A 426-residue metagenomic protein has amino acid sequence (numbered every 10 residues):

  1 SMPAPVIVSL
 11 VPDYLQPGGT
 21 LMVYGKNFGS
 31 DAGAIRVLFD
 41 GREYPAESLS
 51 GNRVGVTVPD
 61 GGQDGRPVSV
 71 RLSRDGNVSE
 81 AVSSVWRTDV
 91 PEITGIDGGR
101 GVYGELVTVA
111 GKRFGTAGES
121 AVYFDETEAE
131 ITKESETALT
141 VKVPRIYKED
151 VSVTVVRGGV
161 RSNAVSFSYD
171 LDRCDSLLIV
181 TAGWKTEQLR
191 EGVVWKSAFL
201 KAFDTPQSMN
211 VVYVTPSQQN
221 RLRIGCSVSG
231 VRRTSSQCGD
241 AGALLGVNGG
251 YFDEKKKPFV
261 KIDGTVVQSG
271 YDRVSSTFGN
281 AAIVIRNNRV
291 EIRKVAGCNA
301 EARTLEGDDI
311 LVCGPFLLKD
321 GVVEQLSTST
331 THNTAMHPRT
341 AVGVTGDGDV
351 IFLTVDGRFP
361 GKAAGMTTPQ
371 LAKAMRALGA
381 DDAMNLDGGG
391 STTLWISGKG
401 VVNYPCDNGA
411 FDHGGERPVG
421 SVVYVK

Functional and structural regions predicted by a protein language model:
S1-C174: Ser/Thr/Pro-rich low-complexity tracts
P45, E130, V211, A282 (+1 more regions): Short, surface-exposed charged micro-motifs
V54, L139, N220, R289-E291 (+4 more regions): Hydrophobic residues embedded in beta-strands of well-ordered beta-sheets
Y169-S275: Zymogen propeptides
T215, G246-Y251, V295, T354-G357 (+1 more regions): Active-site-proximal beta-strand/loop segments in catalytic clefts of secreted hydrolases
C226-V231, G297-E301, V355-P360: Short, solvent-exposed aromatic-acidic interface loops
G250-N333: Active-site-adjacent helix-turn-beta-strand microarchitecture at beta-sheet edges that either contains or buttresses
K256-T277, I285, L326-D382, L386 (+1 more regions): Conserved, well-ordered active-site substructure
